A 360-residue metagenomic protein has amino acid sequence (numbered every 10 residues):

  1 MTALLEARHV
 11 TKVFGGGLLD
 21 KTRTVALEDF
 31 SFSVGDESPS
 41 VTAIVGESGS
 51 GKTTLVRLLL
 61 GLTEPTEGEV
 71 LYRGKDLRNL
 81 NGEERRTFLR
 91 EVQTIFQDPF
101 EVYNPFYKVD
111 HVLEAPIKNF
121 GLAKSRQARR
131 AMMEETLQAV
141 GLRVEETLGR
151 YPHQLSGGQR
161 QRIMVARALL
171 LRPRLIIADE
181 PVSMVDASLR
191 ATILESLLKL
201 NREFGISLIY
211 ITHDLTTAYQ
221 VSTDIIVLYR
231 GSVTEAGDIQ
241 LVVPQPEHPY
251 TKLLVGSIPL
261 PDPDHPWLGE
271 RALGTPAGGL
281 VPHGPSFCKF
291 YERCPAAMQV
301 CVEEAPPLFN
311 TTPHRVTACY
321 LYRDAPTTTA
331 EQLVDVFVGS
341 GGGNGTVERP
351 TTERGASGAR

Functional and structural regions predicted by a protein language model:
L18, D238-G345: Short catalytic/signature loops enriched in Gly
L18-T22, L77-Q93, H111, N119 (+3 more regions): ABC ATPase NBD coupling module
D36, G68-D76: Conserved ABC transporter NBD signature motif
L60: Helix-to-loop junction immediately C-terminal to a conserved catalytic motif
Y151-L155, Q159: Conserved ABC ATPase signature
L170-R174: A short, proline-enriched helix->beta-strand linker immediately N-terminal to the Walker B motif in ABC-type P-loop
V185, L189-P266: P-loop NTP-binding/switch modules centered on Walker-like glycine-rich loops
